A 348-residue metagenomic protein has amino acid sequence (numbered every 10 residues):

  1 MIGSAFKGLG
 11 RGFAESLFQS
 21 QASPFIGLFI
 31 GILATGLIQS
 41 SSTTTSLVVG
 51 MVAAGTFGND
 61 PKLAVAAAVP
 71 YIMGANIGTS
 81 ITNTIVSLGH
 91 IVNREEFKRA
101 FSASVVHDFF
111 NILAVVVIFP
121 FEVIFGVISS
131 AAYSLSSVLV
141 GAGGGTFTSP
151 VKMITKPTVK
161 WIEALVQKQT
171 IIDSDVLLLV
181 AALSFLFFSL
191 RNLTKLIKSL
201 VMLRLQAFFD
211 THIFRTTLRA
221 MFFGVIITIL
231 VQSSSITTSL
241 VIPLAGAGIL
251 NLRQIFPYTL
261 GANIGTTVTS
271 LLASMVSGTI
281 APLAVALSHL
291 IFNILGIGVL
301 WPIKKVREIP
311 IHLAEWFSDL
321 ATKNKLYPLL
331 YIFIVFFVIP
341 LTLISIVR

Functional and structural regions predicted by a protein language model:
M1-G12, S80, T84-L88, V127 (+6 more regions): Membrane-spanning helices that line or support transport/gating and their immediate boundary helices in channels
M1-L28, I32, I162-M221: Helix-loop-helix hairpins and the membrane-proximal interhelical loops of multi-pass alpha-helical transport proteins
R11-Q19, N59-L63, V127-I171: Inter-helical loop and helix-membrane interface segments of multi-pass membrane transporters/permeases
E15-Q19, S46, G50, V86 (+3 more regions): Short amphipathic alpha-helical coupling elements at transmembrane boundaries
L17-A22, F97-F109, Q206-F222, G248-I249 (+3 more regions): Membrane-interface segments at loop-to-transmembrane junctions
A22, T35-N76, I91-V92, S136-T148 (+1 more regions): Membrane-interfacial helix-loop connectors
S23, G27-I38, V49-G50, A66 (+22 more regions): Alpha-helical transmembrane segments in multi-pass membrane proteins
I85-K156, A181-R191, L272-R348: Juxtamembrane and boundary regions of transmembrane helices in multi-pass small-molecule transporters and channels
